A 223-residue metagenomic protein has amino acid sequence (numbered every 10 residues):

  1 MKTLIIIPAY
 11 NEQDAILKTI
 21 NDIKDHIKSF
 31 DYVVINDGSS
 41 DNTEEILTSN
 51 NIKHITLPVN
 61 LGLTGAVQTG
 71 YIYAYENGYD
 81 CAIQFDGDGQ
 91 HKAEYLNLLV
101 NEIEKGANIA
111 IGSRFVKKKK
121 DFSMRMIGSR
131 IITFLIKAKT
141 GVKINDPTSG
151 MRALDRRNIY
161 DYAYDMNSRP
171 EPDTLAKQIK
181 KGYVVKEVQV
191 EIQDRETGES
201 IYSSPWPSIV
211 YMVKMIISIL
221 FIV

Functional and structural regions predicted by a protein language model:
K2-L4, D31, D173: Cell-envelope/extracellular polymer assembly enzymes that use nucleotide-activated donors
I7, I20, S29-S39, F85: Short beta-strand/loop segment that forms part of the nucleotide-sugar
N11-D25: Short, well-formed alpha-helical segments that are part of the catalytic scaffolds of diverse glycosyltransferases
E12-A15, S39, K92: Donor nucleotide-sugar binding loop of glycosyltransferases
N36-E45, G89: A conserved acidic beta->alpha catalytic loop
L57, F85-G87: Catalytic metal- and UDP-sugar-binding loop of GT-A-like glycosyltransferases, i.e., residues flanking the conserved
P58-V59, L63-E76, C81, A93-S168 (+2 more regions): Acceptor/aglycone-binding surface of glycosyltransferases and processive sugar-polymer synthases
K143, D165-M166, A176-Q193: Catalytic donor-sugar/metal-binding loop of nucleotide-sugar-dependent glycosyltransferases
